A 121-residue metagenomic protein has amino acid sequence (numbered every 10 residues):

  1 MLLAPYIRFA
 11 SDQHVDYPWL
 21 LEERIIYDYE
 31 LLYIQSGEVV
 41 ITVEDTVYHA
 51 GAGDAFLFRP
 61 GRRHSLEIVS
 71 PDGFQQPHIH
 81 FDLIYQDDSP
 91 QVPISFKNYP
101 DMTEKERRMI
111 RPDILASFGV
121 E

Functional and structural regions predicted by a protein language model:
M1-D12, R63-E121: A hydrophobic/aromatic-rich effector-binding and dimerization subdomain of bacterial HTH-type transcriptional regulators
F9-I26: Conserved short histidine dyad/triad with adjacent acidic residue
D12, L31, A55-L57, H78: Conserved hydrophobic/aromatic beta-strand scaffold that supports enzyme active sites
Y17, E38, F56, P60-L66: Histidine-centered metal-chelating micro-motifs
R24-I41: Short, conserved beta-strand element in jelly-roll/cupin
Y27, P60, Q75: Residues that flank catalytic or metal-binding motifs in active/ligand-binding sites
Q35, V43, H80-L83: Short beta-strand segments enriched in hydrophobic/aromatic residues within well-folded beta-rich domains
D45-P60: Short acidic-glycine-tyrosine-enriched beta hairpin
